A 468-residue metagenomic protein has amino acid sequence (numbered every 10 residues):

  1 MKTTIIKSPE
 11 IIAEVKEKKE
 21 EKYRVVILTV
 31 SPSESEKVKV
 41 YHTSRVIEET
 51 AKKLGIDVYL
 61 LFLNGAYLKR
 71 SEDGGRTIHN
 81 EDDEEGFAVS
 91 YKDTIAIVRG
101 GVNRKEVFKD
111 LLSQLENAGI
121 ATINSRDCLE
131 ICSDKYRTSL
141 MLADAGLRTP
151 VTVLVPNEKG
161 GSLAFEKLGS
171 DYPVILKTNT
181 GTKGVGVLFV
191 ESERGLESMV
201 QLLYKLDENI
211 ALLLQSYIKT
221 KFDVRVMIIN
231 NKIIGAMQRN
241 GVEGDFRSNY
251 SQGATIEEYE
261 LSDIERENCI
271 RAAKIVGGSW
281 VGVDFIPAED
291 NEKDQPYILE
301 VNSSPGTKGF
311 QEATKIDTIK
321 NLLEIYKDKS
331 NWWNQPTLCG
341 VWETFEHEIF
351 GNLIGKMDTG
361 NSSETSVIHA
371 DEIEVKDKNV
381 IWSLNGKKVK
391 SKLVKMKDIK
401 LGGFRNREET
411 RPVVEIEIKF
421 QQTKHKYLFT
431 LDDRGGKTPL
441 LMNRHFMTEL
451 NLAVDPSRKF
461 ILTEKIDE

Functional and structural regions predicted by a protein language model:
K2-A121: ATP-binding N-terminal substructure of ATP-dependent carboxylate-amine bond-forming enzymes
T3, S8-I11, E260, P287-T337: C-terminal active-site "lid" helix and adjoining low-complexity regulatory extension at the edge of ATP-using catalytic
E14-K18, K22-S33, K37-R45, I78-H79 (+7 more regions): Active-site nucleotide/adenylate-binding loops and adjacent lid/helix of ATP-dependent enzymes
K18, V185-A272: Phosphate-binding site of ATP-dependent enzymes
V174, G235, V281, Y297-E300: Protein kinase-like catalytic core scaffold
Q215, G278-D290: A short glycine-rich, hydrophobically flanked beta-strand micro-motif that places a catalytic Asp/Glu for divalent metal
I228-K232, E289-E292, K376: Short acidic-glycine loop/turn motifs at beta-strand connectors
W333-E468: Pepsin/retropepsin-fold aspartyl endopeptidases
